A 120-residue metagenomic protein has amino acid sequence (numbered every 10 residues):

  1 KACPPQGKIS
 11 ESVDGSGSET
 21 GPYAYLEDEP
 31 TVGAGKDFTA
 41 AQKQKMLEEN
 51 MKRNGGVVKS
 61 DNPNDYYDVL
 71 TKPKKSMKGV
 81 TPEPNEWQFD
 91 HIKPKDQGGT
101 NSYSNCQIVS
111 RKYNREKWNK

Functional and structural regions predicted by a protein language model:
K1-M51, L70, V80-N85, R111 (+1 more regions): Low-complexity, glycine/serine/proline-rich disordered segments that function as export/translocation leaders
K52-V58, S102-C106: Short metal-coordination and nucleic-acid-contact micro-motifs, chiefly zinc-binding Cys/His arrays
V57-D65, S110: Short cysteine-rich clusters marking metal-coordination/redox-active sites
Y66-I108: Histidine-centered nuclease catalytic patch
S102-K120: Active-site or metal-binding loop neighborhoods of secreted/extracellular toxin and effector enzymes
